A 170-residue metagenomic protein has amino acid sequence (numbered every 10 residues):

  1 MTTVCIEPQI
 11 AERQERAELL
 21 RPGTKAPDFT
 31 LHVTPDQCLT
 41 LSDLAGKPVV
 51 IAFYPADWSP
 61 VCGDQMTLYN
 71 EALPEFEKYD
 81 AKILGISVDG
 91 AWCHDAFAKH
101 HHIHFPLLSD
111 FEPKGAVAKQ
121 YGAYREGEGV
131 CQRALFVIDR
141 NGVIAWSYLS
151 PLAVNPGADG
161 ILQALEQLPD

Functional and structural regions predicted by a protein language model:
M1-D170: Chalcogenol-based redox active-site neighborhoods
